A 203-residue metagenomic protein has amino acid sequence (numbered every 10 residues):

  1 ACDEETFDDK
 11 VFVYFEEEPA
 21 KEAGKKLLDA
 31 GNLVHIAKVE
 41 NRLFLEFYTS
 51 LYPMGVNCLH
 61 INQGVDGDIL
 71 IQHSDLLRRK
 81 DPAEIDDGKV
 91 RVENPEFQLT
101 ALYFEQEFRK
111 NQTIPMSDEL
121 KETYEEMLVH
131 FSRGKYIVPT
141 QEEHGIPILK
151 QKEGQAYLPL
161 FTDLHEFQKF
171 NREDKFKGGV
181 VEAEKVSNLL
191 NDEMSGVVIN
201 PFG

Functional and structural regions predicted by a protein language model:
A1-G203: An interfacial alpha-helical scaffold signature
